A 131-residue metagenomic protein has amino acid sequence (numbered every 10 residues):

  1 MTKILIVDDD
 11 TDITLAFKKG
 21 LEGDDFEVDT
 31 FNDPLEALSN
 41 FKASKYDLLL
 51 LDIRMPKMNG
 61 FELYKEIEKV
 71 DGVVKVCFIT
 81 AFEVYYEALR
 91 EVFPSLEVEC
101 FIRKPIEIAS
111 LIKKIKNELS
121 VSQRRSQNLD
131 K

Functional and structural regions predicted by a protein language model:
T11-D29, L96: Two-component/phosphorelay signaling modules centered on CheY-like receiver
T30-L48: Acidic, metal-coordinating helix/loop segments flanking the phosphotransfer/catalytic sites of two-component signaling
N32-D33, N59-K65: Acidic catalytic/metal-coordinating carboxylates
D52: Active-site residues of response regulator receiver
M55: Receiver (REC) domain active-site loop signature in two-component systems and cognate sites in sensor histidine kinases
E62, E83-C100, A109, K113: Alpha4 helix (beta4-alpha4-beta5 surface) of REC/receiver domains from two-component response regulators
I79-A81: Hydrophobic/aromatic residues positioned on beta-strands within the core alpha/beta folds
K104: A Lys-centered signature of the CheY-like receiver
